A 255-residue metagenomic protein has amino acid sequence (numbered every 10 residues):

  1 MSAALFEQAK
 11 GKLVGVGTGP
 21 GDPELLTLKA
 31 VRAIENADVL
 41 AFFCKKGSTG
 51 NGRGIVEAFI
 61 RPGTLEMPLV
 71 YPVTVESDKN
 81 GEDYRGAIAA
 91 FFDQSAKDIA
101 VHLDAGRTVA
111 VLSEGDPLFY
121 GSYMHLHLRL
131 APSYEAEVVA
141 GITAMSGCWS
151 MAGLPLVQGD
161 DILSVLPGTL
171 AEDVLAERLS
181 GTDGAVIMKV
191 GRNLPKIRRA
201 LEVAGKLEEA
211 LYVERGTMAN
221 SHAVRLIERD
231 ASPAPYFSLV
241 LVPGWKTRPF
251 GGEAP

Functional and structural regions predicted by a protein language model:
S2-P23, L28-A30, E35-Y134, M218 (+4 more regions): Class I S-adenosyl-L-methionine
A3, A105, G115-G181, A231 (+1 more regions): Class I SAM-dependent methyltransferase SAM-binding "motif I" and its flanking Rossmann-like core
L13, L179-P255: A contiguous loop/helix-start segment that scaffolds small-molecule binding in enzyme catalytic cores
P20-G21, K45-G47, Y71-P72, I142-A144 (+3 more regions): Short, acidic/turn-prone active-site loops that include or flank metal/cofactor- and phosphate-binding residues
F42-F43, M67-P68, V111-S113, V138-G141 (+3 more regions): General beta-strand structural signal in soluble alpha/beta enzymes
P62-T64, Y134-E135, A204-L211: Structural alpha-beta junctions
